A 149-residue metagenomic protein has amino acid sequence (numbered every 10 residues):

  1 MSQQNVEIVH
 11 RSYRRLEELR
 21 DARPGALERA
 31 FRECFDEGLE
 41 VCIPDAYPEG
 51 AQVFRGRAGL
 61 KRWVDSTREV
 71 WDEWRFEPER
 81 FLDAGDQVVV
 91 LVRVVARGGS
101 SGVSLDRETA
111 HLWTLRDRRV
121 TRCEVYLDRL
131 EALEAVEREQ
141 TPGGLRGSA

Functional and structural regions predicted by a protein language model:
M1-G38: Short acidic-aromatic low-complexity motifs
M1-Q4, D65-A149: A beta-strand edge to alpha-helix "cap/lid" segment located at domain peripheries
M1-S12, G50-G59, E79-R80, G147: Charged, low-complexity, helix/coiled-coil-prone segments
V9, A30-R32, L39, G56 (+4 more regions): Hydrophobic pocket/interface hotspot
S12, E18-D21, R55-G56, R68-V70 (+1 more regions): A short linear-motif detector with a strong N-terminal bias
R20-G25, Y47-P48, S101-G102: Short, solvent-exposed loop/turn segments that connect beta-strands within catalytic domains and beta-strand-rich
E28-D86: A solvent-exposed, acidic/Ser-Thr-rich amphipathic alpha-helical stretch
